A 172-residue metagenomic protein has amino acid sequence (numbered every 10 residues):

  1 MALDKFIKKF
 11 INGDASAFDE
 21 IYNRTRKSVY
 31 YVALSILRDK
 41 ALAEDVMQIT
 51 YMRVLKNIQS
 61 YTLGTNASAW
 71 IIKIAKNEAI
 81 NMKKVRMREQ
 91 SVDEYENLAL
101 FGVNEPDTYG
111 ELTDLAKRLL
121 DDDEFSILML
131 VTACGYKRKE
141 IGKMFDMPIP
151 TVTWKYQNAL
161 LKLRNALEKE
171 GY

Functional and structural regions predicted by a protein language model:
I7-V29, F125: A short, charge-rich alpha-helical start-of-domain segment used by transcription regulators
I11-N12, R38, I49-N66, V85-R86: Sigma70-family region 2
N12, M87, A99-L130, C134-K143: Amphipathic alpha-helical segment used for protein-protein interaction
Y22-K40, N57, K117, A166-K169: Amphipathic, Lys/Arg- and hydrophobic-enriched alpha-helical face
R26, Y30, Y51, F125 (+1 more regions): C-terminal flanking helix
Y31, D45-M52, K56, T65-N77: Structural recognition of an alpha-helix C-terminal capping motif at a helix-to-coil junction
K56-L63, I72-V92: Arg/Lys-rich amphipathic alpha helix in sigma70-family domain 2
I80, A133, R138-K139, K143-Y172: DNA-recognition helix of helix-turn-helix
